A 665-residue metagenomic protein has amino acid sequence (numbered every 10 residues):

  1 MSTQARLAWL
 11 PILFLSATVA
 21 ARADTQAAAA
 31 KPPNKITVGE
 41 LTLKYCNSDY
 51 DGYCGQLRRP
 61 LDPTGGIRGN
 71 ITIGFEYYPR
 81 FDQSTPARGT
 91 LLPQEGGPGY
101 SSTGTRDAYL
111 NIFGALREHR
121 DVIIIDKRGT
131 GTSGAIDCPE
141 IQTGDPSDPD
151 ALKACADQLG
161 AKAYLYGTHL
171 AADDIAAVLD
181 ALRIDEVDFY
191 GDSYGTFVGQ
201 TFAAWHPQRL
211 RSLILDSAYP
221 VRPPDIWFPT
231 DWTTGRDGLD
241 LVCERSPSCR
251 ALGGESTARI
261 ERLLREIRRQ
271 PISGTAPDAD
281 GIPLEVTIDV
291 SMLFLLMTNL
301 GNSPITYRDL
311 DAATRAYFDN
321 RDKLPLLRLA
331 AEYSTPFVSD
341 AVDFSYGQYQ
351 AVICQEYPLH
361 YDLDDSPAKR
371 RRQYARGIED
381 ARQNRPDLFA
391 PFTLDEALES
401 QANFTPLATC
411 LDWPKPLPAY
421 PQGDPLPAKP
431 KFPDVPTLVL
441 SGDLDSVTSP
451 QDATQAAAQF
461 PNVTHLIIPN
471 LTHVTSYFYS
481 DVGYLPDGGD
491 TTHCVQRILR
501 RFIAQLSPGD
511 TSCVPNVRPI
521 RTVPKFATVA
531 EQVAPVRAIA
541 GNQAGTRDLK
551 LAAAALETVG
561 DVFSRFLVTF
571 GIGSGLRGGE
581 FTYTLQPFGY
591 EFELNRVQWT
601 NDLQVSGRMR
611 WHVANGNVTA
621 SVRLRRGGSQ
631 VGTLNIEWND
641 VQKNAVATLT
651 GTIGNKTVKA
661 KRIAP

Functional and structural regions predicted by a protein language model:
M1-W9: Bacterial N-terminal signal peptides that target proteins for export
A8-T18: Bacterial N-terminal signal peptides
A28-M292, Y357, Y361-P665: Gly/Pro-rich cap/lid or specificity-loop segments adjacent to the active site
S246, Y317-L326, D510: Short, solvent-exposed helix-helix connector turns and helix-capping sites enriched in acidic/polar residues
A276-L295, N302-T306, F337-G347: Structural motif
G301-R315, D319, L359-D365: Short helix-capping/linker segments at secondary-structure and domain boundaries
L326-D362, R372-G377: Long, low-complexity segments enriched in small/aliphatic residues
